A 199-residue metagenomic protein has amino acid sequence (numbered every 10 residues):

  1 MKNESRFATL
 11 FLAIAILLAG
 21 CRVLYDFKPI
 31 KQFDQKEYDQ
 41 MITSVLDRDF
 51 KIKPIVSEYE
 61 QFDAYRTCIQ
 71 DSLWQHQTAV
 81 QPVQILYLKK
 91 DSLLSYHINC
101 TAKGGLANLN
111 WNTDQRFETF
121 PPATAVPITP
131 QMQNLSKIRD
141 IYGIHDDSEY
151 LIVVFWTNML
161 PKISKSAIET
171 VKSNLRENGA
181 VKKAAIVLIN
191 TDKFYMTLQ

Functional and structural regions predicted by a protein language model:
M1-F33: Bacterial Sec-dependent N-terminal signal peptides
C21-S148: Non-globular targeting/processing and membrane-anchoring segments
V56-Q61, A180-Q199: Thiol-based oxidoreductase modules, predominantly thioredoxin-like and allied folds used for disulfide exchange
K90, N158-M159, T191-D192: Solvent-exposed coil/turn segments that connect beta secondary-structure elements in extracytoplasmic/periplasmic
T101, I163-A167, M196-Q199: Short, flexible/disordered intra-domain loops and linkers
D140-K172, V187-L188: Short active-site neighborhood of thiol/selenol oxidoreductases, capturing the structured segment around
